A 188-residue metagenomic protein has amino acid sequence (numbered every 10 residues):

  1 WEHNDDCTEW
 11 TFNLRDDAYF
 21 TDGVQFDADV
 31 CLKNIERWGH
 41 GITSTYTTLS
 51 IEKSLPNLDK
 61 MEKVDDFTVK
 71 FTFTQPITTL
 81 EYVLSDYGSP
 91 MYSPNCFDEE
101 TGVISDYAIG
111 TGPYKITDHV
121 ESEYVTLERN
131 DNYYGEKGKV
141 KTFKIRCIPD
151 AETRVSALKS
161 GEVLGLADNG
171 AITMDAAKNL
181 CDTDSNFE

Functional and structural regions predicted by a protein language model:
W1-S44, K70, R154-A157: Aromatic- and charge-enriched surface segment that lines or borders ligand/interaction sites
N4-D5, K63-D65, E121: Residue-level recognition of beta-strand termini and adjacent short loop/turns
E9-F12, C31-N34, V69-F71, G112-K115 (+3 more regions): Short, well-ordered beta-strand elements
N13, T48-C96: Surface-exposed binding/hinge segments that line and control ligand-binding clefts or catalytic entry sites
D16-Y19, E36-T43, T78, S85 (+5 more regions): Sec-exported extracytoplasmic/periplasmic mature domains
F26, V30-R37, K53-N57, Q75 (+5 more regions): Extracytoplasmic/secreted proteins, especially bacterial periplasmic and envelope-associated proteins
I77, S85-G138, T142: Gly/Pro-rich hinge or "lid" segments in bacterial periplasmic/extracellular proteins
T117-T126, K144-E188: Extracellular/periplasmic solute-recognition and catalytic clefts
